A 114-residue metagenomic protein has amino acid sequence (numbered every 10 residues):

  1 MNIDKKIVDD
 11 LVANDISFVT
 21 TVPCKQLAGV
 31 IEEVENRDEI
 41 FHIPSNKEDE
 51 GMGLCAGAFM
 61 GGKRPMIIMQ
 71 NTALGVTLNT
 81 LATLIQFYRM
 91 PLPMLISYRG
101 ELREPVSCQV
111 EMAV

Functional and structural regions predicted by a protein language model:
M1-V114: Thiamine diphosphate
